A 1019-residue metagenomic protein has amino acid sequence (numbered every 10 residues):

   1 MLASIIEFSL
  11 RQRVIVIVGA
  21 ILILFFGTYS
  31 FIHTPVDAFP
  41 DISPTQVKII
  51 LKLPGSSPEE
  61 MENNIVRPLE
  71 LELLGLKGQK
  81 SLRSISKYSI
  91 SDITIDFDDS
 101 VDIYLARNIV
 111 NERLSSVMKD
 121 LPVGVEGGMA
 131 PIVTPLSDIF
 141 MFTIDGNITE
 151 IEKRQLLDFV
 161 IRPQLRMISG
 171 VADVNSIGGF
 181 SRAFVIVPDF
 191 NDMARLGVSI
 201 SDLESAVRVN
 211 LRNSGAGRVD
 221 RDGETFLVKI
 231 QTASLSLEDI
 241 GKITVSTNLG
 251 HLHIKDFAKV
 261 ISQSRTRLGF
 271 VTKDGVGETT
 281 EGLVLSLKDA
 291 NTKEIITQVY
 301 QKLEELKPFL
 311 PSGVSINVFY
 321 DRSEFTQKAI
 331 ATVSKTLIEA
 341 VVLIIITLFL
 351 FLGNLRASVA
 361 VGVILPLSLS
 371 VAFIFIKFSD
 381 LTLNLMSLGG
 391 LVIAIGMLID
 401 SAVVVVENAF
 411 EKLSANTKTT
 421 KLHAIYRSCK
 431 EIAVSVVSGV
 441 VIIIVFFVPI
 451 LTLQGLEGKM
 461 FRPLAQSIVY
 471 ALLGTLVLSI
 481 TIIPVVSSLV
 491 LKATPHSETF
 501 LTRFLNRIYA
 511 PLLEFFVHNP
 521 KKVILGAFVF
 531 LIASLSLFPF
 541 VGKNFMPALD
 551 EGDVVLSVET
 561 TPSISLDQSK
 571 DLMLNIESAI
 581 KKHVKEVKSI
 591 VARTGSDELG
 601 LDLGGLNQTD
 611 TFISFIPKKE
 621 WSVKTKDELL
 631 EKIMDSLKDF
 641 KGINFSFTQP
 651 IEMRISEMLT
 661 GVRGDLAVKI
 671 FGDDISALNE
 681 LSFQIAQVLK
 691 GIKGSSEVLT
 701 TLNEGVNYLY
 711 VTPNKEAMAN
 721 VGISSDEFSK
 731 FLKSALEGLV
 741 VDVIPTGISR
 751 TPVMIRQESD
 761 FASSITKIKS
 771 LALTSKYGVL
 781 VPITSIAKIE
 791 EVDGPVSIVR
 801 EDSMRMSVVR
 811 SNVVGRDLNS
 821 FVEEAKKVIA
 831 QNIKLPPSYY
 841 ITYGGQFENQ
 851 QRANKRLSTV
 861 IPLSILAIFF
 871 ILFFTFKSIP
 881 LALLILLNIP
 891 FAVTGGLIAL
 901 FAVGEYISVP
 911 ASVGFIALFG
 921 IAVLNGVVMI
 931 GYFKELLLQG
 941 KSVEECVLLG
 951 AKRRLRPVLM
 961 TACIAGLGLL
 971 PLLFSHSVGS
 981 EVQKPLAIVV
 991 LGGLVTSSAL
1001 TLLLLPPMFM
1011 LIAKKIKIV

Functional and structural regions predicted by a protein language model:
L2-V36, K430-I432, E498-P547, V587 (+3 more regions): Signature of alpha-helical transmembrane segments and their immediate interfacial
F8, F39, I50-K52, M118 (+9 more regions): Extracytoplasmic/periplasmic membrane-proximal domains and adjacent transmembrane bundles of envelope biogenesis
V14, I21-E60, S116-P122, T382 (+5 more regions): Transmembrane helices with small-residue packing motifs
V18, S57-N64, S100-I109, D138-M141 (+20 more regions): Solvent-exposed, non-transmembrane alpha-helical starts
G27-I32, V342-E411, T452, Y470 (+6 more regions): Hydrophobic transmembrane alpha-helices and their membrane-interface caps in long multi-pass transport proteins
M61-I132, N191-R212, A233, D567-V662 (+2 more regions): Solvent-exposed, membrane-proximal periplasmic/extracellular interface segments of envelope transport and secretion
F319, T326, I330, V406 (+4 more regions): Helix-loop junctions and hydrophobic alpha-helical segments within the transmembrane domains of large membrane
I395-A409, I432-T452, K459-S497, T611 (+5 more regions): Transmembrane alpha-helices and their membrane-interface boundaries in multi-pass membrane transporters and channels
